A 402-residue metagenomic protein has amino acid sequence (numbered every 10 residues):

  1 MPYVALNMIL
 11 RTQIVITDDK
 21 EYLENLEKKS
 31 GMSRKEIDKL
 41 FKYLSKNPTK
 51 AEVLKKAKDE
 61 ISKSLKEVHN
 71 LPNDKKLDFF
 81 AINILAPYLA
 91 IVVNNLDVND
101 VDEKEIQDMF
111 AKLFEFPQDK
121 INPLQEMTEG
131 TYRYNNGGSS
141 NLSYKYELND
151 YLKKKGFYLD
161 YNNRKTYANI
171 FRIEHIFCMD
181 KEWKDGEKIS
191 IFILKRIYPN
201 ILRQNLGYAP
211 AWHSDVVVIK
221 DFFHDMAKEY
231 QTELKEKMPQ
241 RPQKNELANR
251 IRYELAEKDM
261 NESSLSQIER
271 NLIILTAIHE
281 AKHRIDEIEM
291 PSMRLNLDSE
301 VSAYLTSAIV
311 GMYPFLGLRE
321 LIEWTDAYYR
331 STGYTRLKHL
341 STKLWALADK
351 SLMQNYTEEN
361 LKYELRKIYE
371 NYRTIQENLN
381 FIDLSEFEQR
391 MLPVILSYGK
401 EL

Functional and structural regions predicted by a protein language model:
P2-N94: N-terminal mature-domain "stem" immediately C-terminal to a signal peptide or N-terminal signal-anchor/transmembrane
D19-Y22, D38, N83, L265 (+1 more regions): Long, well-structured alpha-helical subdomains associated with metal-dependent extracellular/ecto-lumenal hydrolases
A57-R164: Long, charge-dense tracts
R172, C178-I268: Active-site scaffold of zinc-dependent metalloenzymes
K220-H224, M290, V310: Short, flexible loop/turn elements at secondary-structure junctions
L275-I288: Active-site recognition of the HExxH zinc-binding catalytic motif
E289-L295: Acidic-and-aromatic substrate-binding clefts and catalytic sites of carbohydrate-active enzymes
L297-M312: An active-site-proximal "capping" alpha-helix that borders the catalytic cofactor pocket
